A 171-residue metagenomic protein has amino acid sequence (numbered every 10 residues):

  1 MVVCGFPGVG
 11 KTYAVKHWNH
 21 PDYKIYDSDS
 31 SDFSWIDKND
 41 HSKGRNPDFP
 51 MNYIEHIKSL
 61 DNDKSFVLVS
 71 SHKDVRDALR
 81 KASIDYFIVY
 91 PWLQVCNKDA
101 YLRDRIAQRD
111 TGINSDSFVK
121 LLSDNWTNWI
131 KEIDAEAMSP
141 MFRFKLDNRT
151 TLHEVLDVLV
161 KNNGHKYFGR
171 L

Functional and structural regions predicted by a protein language model:
G5: The Walker A (P-loop) glycine that initiates the GxxxxGKT/S ATP-binding motif of P-loop NTPases
G8: Walker A (P-loop) phosphate-binding loop of P-loop NTPases
T12: Walker A/P-loop
K16-N62: Conserved substrate/cofactor phosphate-moiety recognition/catalytic segment in nucleotide-dependent phosphotransferases
S65-S71: Structural recognition of the conserved hydrophobic beta-strand(s) that form the central parallel beta-sheet of P-loop
A82-I106: Conserved phosphate-donor/acceptor-positioning beta-strand/loop module used by diverse small-molecule
Q108-L171: Small-molecule kinase domains that catalyze NTP-dependent phosphoryl transfer to phosphate-bearing small molecules
